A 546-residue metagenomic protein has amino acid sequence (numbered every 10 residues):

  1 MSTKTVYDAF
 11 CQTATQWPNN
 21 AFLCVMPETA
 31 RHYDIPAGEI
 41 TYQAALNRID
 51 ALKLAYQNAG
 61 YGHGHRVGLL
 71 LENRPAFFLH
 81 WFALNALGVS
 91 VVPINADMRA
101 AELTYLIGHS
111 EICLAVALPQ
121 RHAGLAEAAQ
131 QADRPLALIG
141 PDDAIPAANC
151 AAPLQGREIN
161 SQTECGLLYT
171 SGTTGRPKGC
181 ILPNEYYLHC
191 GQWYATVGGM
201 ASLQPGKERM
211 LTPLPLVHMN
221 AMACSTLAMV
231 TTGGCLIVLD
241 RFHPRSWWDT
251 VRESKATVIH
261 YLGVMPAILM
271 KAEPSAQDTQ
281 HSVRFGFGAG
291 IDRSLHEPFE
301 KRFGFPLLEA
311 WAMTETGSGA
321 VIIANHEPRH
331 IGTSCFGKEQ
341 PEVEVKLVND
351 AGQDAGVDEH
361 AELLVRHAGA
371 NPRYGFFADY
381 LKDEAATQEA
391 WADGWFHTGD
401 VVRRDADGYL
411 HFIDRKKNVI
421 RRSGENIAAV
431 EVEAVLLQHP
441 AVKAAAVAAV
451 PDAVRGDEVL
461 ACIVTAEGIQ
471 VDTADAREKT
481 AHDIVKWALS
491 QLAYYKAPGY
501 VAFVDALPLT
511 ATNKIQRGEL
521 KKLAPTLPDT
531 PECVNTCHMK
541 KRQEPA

Functional and structural regions predicted by a protein language model:
S2, L23-R74, F78-F82, R99-T104 (+1 more regions): Conserved AMP-binding/adenylate-forming core of the ANL superfamily
D8-F10, N58-A59, A86-P146, Q155 (+2 more regions): Structural core segment of the AMP-binding/adenylate-forming
K53, H65-R66, E72-V92, A96-A100 (+6 more regions): A short helix-loop-beta submotif of the ANL/AMP-binding
N58-Y61, P153-Q162, L167-T212, T232-G234: Conserved adenylate-forming
M98, A115, V365-N371, A378-D379 (+4 more regions): AMP-binding/adenylate-forming catalytic core of the ANL superfamily
L188-R209, V217-T257: Conserved AMP-binding/adenylation subdomain of ANL enzymes
T231, E253-Y261, M270-H330, E344 (+1 more regions): Gly/Ser/Thr-rich phosphate-binding loop
L492-K514, V534-P545: AMP-binding/adenylate-forming catalytic domain of the ANL superfamily
